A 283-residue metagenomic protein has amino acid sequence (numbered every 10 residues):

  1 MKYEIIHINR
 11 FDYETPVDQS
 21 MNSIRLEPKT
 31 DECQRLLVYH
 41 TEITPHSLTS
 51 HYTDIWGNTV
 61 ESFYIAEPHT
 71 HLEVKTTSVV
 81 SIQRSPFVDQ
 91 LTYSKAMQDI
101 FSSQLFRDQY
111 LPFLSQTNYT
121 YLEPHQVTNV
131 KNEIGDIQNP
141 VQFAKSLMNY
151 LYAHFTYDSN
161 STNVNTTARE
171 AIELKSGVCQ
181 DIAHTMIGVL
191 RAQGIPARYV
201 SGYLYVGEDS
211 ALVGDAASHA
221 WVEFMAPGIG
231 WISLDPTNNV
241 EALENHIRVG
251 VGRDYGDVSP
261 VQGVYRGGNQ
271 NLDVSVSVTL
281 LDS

Functional and structural regions predicted by a protein language model:
M1-P86, Y93, Q98: Intrinsically disordered, low-complexity N-terminal segments that are enriched in acidic
Y3, D18, R35, P68-T70 (+4 more regions): A short, structural micro-pattern
Y3-E4, S23-E27, T92-S94, M148-H154 (+2 more regions): Short acidic/polar alpha-helix capping motifs at helix-coil junctions
R25-E27, E42-T44, T77, E223 (+3 more regions): Residues in well-ordered beta-strands of folded domains
L48, A153, N163, A168 (+3 more regions): Glycine-rich, flexible loop/turn motifs
S94-L111, V240-E241: Flexible glycine-rich active-site/ligand-binding loops centered on an Asp-His dyad
L105-G177, T185, Q193, R253-Y255 (+1 more regions): Secondary-structure boundary elements
N149, D181-Q270: Hydrophobic/aromatic-rich core segments of domains that either
